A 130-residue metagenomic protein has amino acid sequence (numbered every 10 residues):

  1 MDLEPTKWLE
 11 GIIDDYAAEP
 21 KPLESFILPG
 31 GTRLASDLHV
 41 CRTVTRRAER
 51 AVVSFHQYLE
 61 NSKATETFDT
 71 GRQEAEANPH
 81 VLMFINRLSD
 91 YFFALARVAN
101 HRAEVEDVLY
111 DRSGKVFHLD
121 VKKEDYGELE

Functional and structural regions predicted by a protein language model:
M1-E130: Phosphate/pyrophosphate-binding loop motifs in nucleotide- or prenyl diphosphate-using proteins
